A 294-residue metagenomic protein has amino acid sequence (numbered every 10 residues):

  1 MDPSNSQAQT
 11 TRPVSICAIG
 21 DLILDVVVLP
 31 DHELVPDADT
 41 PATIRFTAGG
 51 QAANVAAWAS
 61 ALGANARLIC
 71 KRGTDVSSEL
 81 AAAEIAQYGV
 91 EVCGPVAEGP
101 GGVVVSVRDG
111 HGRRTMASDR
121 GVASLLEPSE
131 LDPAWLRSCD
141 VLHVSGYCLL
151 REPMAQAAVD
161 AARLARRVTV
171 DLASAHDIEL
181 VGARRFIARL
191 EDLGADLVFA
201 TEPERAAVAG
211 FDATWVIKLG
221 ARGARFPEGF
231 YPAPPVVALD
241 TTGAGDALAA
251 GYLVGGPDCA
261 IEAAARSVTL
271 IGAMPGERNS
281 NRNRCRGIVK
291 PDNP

Functional and structural regions predicted by a protein language model:
M1-I69, L80, A238, K290 (+1 more regions): Glycine-rich phosphate/adenosyl-contacting loop at the front of the ribokinase-like
D2-L22, R67, A82-V96, R108-G229: Ribokinase/PfkB-type carbohydrate-kinase core domain
A61-L62, P234-P294: Conserved post-catalytic alpha-helical subdomain immediately downstream of the catalytic base and nucleotide-binding
G99-G102: Short acidic/glycine-enriched loop/turn segments that link adjacent beta-strands
